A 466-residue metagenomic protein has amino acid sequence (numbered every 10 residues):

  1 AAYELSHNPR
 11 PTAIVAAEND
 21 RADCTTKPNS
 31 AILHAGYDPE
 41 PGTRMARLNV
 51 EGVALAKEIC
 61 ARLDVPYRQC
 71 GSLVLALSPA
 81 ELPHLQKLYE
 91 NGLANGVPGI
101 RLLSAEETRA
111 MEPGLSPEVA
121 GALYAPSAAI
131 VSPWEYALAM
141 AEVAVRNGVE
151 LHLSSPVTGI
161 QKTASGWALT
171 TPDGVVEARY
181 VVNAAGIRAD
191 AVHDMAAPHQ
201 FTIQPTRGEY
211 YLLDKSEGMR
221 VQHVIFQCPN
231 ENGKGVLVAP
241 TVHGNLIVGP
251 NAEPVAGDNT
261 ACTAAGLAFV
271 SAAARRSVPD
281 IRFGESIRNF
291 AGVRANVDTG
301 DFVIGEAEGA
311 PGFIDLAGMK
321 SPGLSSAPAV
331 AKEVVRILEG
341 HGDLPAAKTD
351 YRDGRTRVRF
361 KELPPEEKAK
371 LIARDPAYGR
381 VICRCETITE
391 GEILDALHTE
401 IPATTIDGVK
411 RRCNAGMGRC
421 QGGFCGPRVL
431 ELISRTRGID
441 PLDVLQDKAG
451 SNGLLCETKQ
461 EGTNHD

Functional and structural regions predicted by a protein language model:
S6-P28: Glycine-rich FAD pyrophosphate-binding loop
A31-M111, A120, G235-V236: Dinucleotide-binding Rossmann-like beta1-alpha1 core, especially the glycine-rich loop that anchors the ADP
E40-P41, M45-V50, L75-L85, L123-E142 (+4 more regions): Short beta-strand to alpha-helix junction loop
L123-Y180: Helical element adjacent to the flavin cofactor pocket in flavoenzyme catalytic cores
I160-S165, L169-G249, E253-T263, A272 (+2 more regions): Flavin-dependent oxidoreductases
G233, V242-H243, D258-V381, I388-I401 (+2 more regions): C-terminal catalytic lobe of FAD-dependent flavoproteins
D258, T389-E400, G423-P441: Iron-sulfur (Fe-S) cluster-binding segments and ferredoxin-like electron-carrier domains, especially [2Fe-2S]
C383-C385, C420, C425: Short cysteine clusters
